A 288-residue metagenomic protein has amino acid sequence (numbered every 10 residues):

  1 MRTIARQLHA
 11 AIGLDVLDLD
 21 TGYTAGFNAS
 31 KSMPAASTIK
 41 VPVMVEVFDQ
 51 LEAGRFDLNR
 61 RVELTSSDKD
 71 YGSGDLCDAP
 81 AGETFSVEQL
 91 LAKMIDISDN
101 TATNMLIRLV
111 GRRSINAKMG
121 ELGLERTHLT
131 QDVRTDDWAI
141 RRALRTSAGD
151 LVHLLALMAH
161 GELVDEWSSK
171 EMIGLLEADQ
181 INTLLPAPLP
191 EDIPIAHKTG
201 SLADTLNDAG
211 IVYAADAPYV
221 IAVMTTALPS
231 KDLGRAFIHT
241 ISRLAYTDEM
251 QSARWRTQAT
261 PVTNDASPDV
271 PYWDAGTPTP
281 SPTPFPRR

Functional and structural regions predicted by a protein language model:
M1-I4, L109, L157-N182, L202-R288: Structured C-terminal helix/loop/strand segments within mature extracytoplasmic catalytic/sensor domains
M1-K31, T247-M250: Beta-lactamase-like hydrolase cores
Q7-A11, N28-S30, P34-T38, D57-N59 (+6 more regions): Extracytoplasmic
A11, N104-H160: Mid-domain, small-residue-enriched loop/turn segments at the edges of structured enzyme/sensor domains
L17-L19, S66-S67, I95-S98, L109-V110 (+4 more regions): Active-site-proximal beta-strand/loop segments in catalytic clefts of secreted hydrolases
L19-D20, L58-D75, V110-G111, A259-S267: Acidic helix-start/capping segments at beta-turn-to-alpha-helix junctions
G22, M33-V62, I221: Active-site SXXK
S67-N104, R112: Conserved catalytic neighborhood of penicillin-recognizing serine enzymes
